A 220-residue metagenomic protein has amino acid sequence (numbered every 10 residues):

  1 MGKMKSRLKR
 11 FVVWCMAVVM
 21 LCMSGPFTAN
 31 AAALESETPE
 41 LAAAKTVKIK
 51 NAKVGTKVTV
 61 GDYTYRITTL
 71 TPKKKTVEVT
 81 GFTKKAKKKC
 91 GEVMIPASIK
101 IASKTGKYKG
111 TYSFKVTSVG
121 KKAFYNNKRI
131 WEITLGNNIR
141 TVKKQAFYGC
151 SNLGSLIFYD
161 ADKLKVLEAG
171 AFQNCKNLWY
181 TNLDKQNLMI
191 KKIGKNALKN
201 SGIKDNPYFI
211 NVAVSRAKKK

Functional and structural regions predicted by a protein language model:
G2-M4: N-terminal Lys/Arg-rich, disordered targeting/topogenic segments
R7-A29: Sec-dependent N-terminal signal peptides of Gram-positive bacterial secreted proteins and lipoproteins
C22-A44: Sec-dependent signal peptide cleavage junction
E37-Y63: N-terminal low-complexity, Pro/Thr/Ser-rich intrinsically disordered segments that act as propeptides or flexible
G55-T83: GGW-centered surface loops in extracellular recognition modules
T69-V77, K87-S118, K128-T141, S151-V166 (+2 more regions): Structural signature of tandem-repeat unit edges
F82-K85, I99, A123: Acidic, Ser/Thr
